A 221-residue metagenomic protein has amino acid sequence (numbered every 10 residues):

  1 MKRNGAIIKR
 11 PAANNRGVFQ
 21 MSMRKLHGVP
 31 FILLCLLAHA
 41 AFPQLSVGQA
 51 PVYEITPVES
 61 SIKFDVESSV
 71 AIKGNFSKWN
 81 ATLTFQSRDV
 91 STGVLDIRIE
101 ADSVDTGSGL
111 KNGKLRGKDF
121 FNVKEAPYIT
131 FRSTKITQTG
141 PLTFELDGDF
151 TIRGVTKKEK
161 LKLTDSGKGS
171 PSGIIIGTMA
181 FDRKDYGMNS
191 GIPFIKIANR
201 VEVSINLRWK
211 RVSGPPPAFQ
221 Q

Functional and structural regions predicted by a protein language model:
K2, S22-R24, F219: Short, low-complexity, intrinsically disordered N-terminal peptides in bacterial proteins
G5-A6, R10-A12, G17-V18: Positively charged N-terminal leader segments that act as targeting/secretion signals
F19-I32: Bacterial N-terminal signal peptides that target proteins for export
P30-A41: Bacterial N-terminal signal peptides
Q44-Q221: Low-complexity, acidic/polar, glycine-enriched regions of mature
